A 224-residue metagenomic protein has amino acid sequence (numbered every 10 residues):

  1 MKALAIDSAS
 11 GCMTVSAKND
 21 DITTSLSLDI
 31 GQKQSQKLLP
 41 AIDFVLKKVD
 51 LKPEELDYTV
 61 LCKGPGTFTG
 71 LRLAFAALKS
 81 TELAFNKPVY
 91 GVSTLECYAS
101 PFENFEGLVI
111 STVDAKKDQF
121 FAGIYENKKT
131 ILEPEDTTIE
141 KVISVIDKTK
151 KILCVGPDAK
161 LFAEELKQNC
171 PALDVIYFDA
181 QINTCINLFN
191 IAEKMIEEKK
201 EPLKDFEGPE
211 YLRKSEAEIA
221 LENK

Functional and structural regions predicted by a protein language model:
M1, M13, D118-F120, E207: Change "...and in nucleic-acid phosphodiester-cleaving endonucleases..." to "...and in nucleic-acid processing enzymes
M1-P65: N-terminal beta-alpha supersecondary unit
A3-A5, V60, G70, V109-T112: Short glycine-aspartate micro-motif
D21, K33, P88-N183, Y211 (+1 more regions): Surface "functional belts" at beta-alpha junctions
D29-P40, F68-R72, A76, S93 (+1 more regions): Residues at secondary-structure transition points
Y58-V89, T94: DPxDG-like acidic metal-binding loop motif
I176-K224: Acyltransferase
